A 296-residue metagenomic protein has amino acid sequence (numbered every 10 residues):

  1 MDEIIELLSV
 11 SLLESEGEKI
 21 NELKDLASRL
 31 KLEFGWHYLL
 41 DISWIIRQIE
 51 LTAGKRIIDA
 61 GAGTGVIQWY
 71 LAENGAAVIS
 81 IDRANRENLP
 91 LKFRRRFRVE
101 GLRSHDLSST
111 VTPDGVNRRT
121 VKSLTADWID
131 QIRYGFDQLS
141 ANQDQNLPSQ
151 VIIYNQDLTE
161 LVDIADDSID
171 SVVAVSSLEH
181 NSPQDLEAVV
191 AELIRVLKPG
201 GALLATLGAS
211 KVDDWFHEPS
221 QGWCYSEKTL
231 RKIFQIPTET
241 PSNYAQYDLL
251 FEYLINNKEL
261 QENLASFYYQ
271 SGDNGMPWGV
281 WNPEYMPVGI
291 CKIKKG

Functional and structural regions predicted by a protein language model:
A53-G63: Conserved class I S-adenosyl-L-methionine
T64-A76: Conserved SAM-binding loop of SAM-dependent methyltransferases across substrates and taxa, primarily the Class I
A77-S149: Class I S-adenosyl-L-methionine-dependent methyltransferase module
I153, A245-G296: A C-terminal cap/extension of S-adenosyl-L-methionine-dependent methyltransferases that defines the acceptor-substrate
T159-V172: A short acidic, Gly/Pro-enriched loop at the edge of an enzyme's catalytic core that lines a small-molecule cofactor
E187-P199: A short glycine-rich, Lys/Arg-flanked "PGG" loop and its adjoining helix->strand segment in the class I
G200-G208: Conserved beta-strand signature within the Rossmann-like core of class I S-adenosyl-L-methionine
F216-D248: Conserved Class I S-adenosyl-L-methionine
